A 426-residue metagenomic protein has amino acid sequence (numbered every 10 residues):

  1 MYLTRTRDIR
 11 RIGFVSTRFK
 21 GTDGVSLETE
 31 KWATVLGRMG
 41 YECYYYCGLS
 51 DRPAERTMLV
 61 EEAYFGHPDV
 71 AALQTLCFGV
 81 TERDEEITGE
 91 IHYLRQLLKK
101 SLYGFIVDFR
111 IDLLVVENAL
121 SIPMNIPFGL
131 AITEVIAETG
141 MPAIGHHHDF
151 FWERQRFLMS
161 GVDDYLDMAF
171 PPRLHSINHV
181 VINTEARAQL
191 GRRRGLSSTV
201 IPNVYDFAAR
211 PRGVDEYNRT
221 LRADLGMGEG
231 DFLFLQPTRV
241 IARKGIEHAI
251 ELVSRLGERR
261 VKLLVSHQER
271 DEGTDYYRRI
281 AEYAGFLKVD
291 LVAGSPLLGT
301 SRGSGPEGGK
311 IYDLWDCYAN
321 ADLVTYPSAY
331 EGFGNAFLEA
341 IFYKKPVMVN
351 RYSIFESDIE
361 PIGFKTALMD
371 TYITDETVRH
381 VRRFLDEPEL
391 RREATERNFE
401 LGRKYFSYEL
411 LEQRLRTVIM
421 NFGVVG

Functional and structural regions predicted by a protein language model:
R7-I9, V35, Y44-L113, F286 (+2 more regions): A conserved catalytic-core segment of Leloir-type glycosyltransferases
W152, Y165-T220: Donor nucleotide-sugar binding/catalytic pocket of nucleotide-sugar-dependent glycosyltransferases
R222-A223, M227-K244, I250-V253, L263-L264: Conserved donor-binding/catalytic core segment of Leloir-type glycosyltransferases
R260, T274-D316, G363: Nucleotide-activated donor-binding/catalytic signature segment of Leloir-type glycosyltransferases, i.e., the conserved
L298-G299, E356-R382, L390-R392: Change "using UDP/GDP/dTDP sugars" to "using nucleotide sugars
A329: Aromatic "clamp/platform" in nucleotide-sugar-dependent glycosyltransferases that forms part of the donor/acceptor
P346-N350, T366: Short hydrophobic beta-strand element within catalytic cores of glycosyltransferases and related nucleotide-activated
D386-M420: A charged, aromatic-enriched C-terminal amphipathic alpha-helix characteristic of glycosyltransferases across folds
